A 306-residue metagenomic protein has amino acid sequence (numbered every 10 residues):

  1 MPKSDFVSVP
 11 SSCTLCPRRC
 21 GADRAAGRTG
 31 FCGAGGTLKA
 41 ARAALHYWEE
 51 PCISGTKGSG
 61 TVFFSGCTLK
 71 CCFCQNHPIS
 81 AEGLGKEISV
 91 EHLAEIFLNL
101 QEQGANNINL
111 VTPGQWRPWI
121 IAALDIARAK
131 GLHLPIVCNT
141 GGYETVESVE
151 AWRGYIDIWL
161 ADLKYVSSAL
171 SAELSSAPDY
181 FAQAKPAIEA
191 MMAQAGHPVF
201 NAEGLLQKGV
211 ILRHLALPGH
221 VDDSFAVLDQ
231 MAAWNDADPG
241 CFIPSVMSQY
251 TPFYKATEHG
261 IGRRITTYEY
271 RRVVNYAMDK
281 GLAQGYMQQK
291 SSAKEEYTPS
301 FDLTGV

Functional and structural regions predicted by a protein language model:
M1-T29, H197-V306: Auxiliary Fe-S-binding modules of radical SAM enzymes
M1-T68, C72, N76-A81, F301-L303: N-terminal [4Fe-4S]-dependent radical SAM core
A22, S80, G114, Y165 (+1 more regions): Flexible, active-site-proximal loop/turn residues at the rims of small-molecule/cofactor binding pockets and catalytic
A40-T61, E95-P113, G285-M287: Short Fe-S-cluster ligation motifs
C72-N76, E82-E87, I120-A123, S148-V149: Short, conserved acidic/polar surface loops in the N-terminal third of protein domains
P78-N107, Y276: Conserved alpha-helical substructure of the radical SAM core
S89, Q115-W116, S292-A293: Positions that flank functional sites
E95-H259: Conserved AdoMet/S-adenosylmethionine-binding subsite of the radical SAM
